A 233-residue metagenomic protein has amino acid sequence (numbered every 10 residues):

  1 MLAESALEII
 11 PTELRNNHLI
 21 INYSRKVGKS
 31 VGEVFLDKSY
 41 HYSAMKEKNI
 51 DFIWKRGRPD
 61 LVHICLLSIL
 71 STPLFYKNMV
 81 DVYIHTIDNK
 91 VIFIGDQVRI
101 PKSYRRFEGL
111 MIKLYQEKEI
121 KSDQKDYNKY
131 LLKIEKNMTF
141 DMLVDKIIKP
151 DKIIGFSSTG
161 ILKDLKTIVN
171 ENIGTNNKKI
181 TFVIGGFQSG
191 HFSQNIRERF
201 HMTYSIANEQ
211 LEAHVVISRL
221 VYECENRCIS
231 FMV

Functional and structural regions predicted by a protein language model:
M1-G160, E225-S230: RNA substrate-binding interface of SAM-dependent RNA methyltransferases
E8-I10, V91-I92, L162-D164, G190-F192 (+1 more regions): Eukaryotic short linear interaction motifs
E13-R15, T167-I168, Q194-R197: Short coil/turn segments at secondary-structure boundaries
K152-G155, T181, M202: Structural motif
S157-K166, G174-H191: Long, charge-patterned amphipathic alpha-helical coiled-coil/hairpin "stalk" segments used as oligomerization
I168-T175, V215, V233: RNase H-like, Mg2+-dependent phosphodiesterase core, and more generally RNA phosphate-backbone-engaging helix-loop
Q188-V233: Structured adenosyl-cofactor binding patch, chiefly the S-adenosyl-L-methionine
